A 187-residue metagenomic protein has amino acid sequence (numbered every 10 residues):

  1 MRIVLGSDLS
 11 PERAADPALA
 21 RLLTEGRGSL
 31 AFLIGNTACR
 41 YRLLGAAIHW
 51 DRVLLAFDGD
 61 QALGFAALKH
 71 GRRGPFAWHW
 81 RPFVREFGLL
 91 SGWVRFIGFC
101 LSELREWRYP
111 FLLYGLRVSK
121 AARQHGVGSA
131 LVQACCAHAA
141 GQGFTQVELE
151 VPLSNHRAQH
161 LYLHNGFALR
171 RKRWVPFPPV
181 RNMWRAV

Functional and structural regions predicted by a protein language model:
M1-P17, R21, E25: Conserved N-terminal entry element of GNAT/NAT acetyltransferase domains
A31-G59, A67, R72-R73: Active-site rim helix/loop that mediates acceptor-substrate recognition in acyltransferases
Q61-G64, R157: Glycine-rich acetyl-CoA-binding "A-motif" of GNAT/NAT acetyltransferases
R72-P110: Conserved acyl-donor/pantetheine-binding loop and adjacent beta-alpha core of acyl/acetyltransferases and related
V84-L90, G115-R123, P152: A short, internal acetyl-CoA/4′-phosphopantetheine-binding micro-motif in the GNAT/acyltransferase core
Y109-F111, A139-E150: Conserved GNAT acetyl-CoA-binding A-motif
Q124-A137, H160-H164: Conserved acetyl-CoA-binding loop-helix of GNAT-fold acetyltransferases
T145-Q159, N165, R171-V187: C-terminal "cap" of GNAT-fold acetyltransferases
